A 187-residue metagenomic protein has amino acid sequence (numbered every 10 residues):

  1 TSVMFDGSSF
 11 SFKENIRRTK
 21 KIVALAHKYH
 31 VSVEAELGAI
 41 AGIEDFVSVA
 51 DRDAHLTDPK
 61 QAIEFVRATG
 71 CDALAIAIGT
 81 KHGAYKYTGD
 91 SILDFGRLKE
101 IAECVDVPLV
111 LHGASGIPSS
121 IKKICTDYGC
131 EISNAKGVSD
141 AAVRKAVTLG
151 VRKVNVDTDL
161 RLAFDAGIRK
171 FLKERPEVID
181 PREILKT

Functional and structural regions predicted by a protein language model:
T1-P108, G116-K136, D140-T148, R169: Alpha/beta enzyme core
H112: Glycine-rich anion-binding loops and their surrounding alpha/beta cores
D127-I132, V138-T187: C-terminal alpha-helical cap/extension of soluble enzyme domains
